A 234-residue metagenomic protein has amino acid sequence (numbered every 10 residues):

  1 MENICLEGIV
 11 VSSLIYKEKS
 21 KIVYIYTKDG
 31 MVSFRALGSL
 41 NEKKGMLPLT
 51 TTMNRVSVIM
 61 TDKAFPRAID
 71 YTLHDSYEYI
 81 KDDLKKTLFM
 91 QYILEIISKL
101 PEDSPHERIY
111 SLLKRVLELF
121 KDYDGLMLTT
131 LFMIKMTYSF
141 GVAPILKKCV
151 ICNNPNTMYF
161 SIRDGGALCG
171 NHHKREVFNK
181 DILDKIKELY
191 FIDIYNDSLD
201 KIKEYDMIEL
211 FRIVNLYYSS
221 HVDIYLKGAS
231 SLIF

Functional and structural regions predicted by a protein language model:
M1-K21, Y26-F234: Non-catalytic alpha-helical scaffolds and adjoining flexible linkers that form interface surfaces for assembly
